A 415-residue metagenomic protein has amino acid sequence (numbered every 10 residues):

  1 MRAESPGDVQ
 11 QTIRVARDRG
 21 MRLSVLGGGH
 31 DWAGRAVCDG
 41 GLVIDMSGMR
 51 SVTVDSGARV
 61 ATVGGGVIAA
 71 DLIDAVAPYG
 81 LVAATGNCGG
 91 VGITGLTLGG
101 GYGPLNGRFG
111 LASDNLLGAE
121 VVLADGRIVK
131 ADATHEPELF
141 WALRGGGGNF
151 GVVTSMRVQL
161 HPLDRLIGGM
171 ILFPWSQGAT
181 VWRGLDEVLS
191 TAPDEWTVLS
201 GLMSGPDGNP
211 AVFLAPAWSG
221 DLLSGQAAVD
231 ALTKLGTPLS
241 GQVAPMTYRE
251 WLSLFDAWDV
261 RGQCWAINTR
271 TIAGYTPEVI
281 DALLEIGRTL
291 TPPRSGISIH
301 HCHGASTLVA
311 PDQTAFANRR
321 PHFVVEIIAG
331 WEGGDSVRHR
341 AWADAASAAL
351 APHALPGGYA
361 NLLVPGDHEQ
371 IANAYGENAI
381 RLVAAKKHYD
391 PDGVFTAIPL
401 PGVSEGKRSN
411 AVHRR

Functional and structural regions predicted by a protein language model:
M1-R415: Soluble FAD-dependent oxygen oxidases
